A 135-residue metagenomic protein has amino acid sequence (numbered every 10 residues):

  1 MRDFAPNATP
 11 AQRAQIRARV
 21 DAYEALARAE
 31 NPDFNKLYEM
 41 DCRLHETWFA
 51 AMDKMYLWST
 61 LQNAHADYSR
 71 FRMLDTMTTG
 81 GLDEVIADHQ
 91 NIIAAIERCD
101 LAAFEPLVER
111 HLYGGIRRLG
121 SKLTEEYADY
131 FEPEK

Functional and structural regions predicted by a protein language model:
M1-N7, A11, E105, I116 (+1 more regions): Short linear motifs at protein or domain termini
A8-L74, E84-R98, A103-R117: Conserved amphipathic alpha-helical segments that form helical-bundle/coiled-coil interaction surfaces
M77-G81: Solvent-exposed loop and edge beta-strand segments that line ligand/cofactor-binding and catalytic clefts
